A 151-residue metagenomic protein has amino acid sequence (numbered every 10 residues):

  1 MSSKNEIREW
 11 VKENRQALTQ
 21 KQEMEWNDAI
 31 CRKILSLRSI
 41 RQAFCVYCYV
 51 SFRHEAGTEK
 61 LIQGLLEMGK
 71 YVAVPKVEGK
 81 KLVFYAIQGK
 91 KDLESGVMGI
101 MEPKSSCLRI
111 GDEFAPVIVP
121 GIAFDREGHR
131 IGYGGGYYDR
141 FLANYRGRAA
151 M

Functional and structural regions predicted by a protein language model:
M1-E113: N-terminal active-site beta-alpha-beta segment that forms phosphate/nucleotide-binding and substrate-recognition loops
V83-M151: Conserved phosphate- and dinucleotide-binding cores of soluble alpha/beta proteins, encompassing both enzyme active
